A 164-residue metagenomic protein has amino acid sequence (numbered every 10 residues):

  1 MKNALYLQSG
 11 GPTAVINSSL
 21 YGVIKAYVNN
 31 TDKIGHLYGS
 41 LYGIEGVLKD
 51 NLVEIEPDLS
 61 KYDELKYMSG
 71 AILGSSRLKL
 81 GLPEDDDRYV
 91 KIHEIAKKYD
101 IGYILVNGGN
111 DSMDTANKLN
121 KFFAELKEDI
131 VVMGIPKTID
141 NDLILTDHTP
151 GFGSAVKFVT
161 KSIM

Functional and structural regions predicted by a protein language model:
M1-A4, D32-G35, Y67-G70, Y99-Y103 (+2 more regions): Short coil/turn connectors at secondary-structure junctions
M1-N51: N-terminal phosphate-binding or glycine-rich loops at protein starts, especially the Walker A/P-loop of NTPases
S9-G11, S40-E45, R77-L78, G109-N110 (+2 more regions): Short, ordered loop/turn segments at secondary-structure junctions
V15, I104-V106: Short catalytic-loop micro-motif centered on adjacent basic/acidic residues
I16-N17, K49, T115-N117, I144: Short glycine-/acidic-enriched loop or helix-start segments at secondary-structure transitions that form or flank
S19-V23, N110-K127: Short Gly/Thr/Asp-enriched flexible loops that form oxyanion-binding sites at enzyme active sites
K25-G35, Y42, L78, K97 (+6 more regions): Generic secondary-structure signature for well-ordered alpha-helical cores
D50-G102, D111-M113, I135, I139 (+2 more regions): Glycine-rich oxoanion-binding loops at beta->alpha junctions
